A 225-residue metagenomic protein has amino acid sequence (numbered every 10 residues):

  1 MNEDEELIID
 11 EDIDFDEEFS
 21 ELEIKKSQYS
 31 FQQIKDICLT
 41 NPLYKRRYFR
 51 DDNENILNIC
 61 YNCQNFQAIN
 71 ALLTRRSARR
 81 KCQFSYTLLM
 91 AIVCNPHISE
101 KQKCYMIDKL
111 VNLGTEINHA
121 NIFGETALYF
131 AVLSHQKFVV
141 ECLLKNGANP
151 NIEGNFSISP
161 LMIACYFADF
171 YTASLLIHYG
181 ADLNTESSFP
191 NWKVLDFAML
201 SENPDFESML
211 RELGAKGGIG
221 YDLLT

Functional and structural regions predicted by a protein language model:
N2-E21, Y179, F189, M199-T225: Ankyrin-repeat-protein effector appendages
I9-F84, L88: N-terminal segments that cap or nucleate solenoid repeat domains
K26, I59-N65, A91-K103, F130-Q136 (+2 more regions): Ankyrin repeat A-helix N-terminal signature
S30-I37, N65-L73, S99-N112, Q136-L144 (+2 more regions): Ankyrin repeat structural motif
K45-R46, A78-R80, I117, P150 (+2 more regions): Ankyrin-repeat inter-repeat connecting loop/turn
F49-R50, C82, N121, G154 (+2 more regions): Ankyrin repeat boundary/linker residues
D52-N53, S85-Y86, G124, S157 (+1 more regions): Start-of-repeat signature of ankyrin repeats
V93-C94, I122-E125, Y129-H135, E141 (+1 more regions): Alpha-helical adaptor scaffolds
